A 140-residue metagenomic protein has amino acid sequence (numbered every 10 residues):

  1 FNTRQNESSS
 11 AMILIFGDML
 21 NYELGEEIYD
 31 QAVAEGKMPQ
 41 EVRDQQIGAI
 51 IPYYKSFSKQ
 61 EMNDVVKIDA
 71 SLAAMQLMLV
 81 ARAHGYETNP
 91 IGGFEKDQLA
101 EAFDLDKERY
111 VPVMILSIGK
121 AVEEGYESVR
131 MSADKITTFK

Functional and structural regions predicted by a protein language model:
F1-K140: Acidic, surface-exposed loops and disordered segments
